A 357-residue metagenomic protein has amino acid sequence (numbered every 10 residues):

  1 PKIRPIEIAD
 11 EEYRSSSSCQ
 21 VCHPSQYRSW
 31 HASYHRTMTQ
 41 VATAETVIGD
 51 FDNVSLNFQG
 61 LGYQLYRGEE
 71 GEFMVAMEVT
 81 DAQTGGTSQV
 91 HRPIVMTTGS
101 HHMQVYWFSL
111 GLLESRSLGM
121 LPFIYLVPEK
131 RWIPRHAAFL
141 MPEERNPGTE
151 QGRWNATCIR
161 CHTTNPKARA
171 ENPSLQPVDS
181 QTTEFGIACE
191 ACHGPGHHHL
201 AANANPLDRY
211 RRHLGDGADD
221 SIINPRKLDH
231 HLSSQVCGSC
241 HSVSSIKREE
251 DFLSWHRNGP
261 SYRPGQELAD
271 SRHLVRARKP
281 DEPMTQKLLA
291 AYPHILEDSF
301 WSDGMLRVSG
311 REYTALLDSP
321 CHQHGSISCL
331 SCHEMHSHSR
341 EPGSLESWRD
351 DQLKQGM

Functional and structural regions predicted by a protein language model:
P1-I3, D10, S17, S25-G99 (+5 more regions): Primarily the internal scaffold of c-type cytochrome electron-transfer domains, especially repeated/multiheme c-type
W107-L110, E114-P122, Q151-A168: N-terminal export/assembly segments and adjacent metallocofactor-ligating motifs of anaerobic energy-metabolism
P128-R131, A138-I159: Catalytic pocket of metal/acid-base enzymes, prominently hydrolases
